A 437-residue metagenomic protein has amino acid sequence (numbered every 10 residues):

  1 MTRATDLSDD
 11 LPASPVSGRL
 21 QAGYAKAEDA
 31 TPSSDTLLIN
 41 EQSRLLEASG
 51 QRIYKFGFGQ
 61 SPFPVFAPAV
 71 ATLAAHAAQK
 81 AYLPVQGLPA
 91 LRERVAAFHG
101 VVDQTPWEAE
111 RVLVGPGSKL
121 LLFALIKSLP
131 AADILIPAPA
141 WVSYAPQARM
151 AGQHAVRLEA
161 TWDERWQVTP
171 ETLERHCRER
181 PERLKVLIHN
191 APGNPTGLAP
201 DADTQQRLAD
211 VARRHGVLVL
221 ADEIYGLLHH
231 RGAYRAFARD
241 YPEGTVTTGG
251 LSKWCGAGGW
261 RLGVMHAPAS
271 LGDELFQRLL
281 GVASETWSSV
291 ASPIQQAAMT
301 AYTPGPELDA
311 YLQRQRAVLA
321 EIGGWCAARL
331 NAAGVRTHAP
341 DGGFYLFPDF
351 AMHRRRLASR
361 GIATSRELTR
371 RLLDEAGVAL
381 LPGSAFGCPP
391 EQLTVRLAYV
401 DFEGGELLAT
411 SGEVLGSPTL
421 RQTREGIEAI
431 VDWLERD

Functional and structural regions predicted by a protein language model:
T2-A4, R178, A358-I362, R371-L380 (+1 more regions): PLP-dependent enzyme catalytic core of the Aspartate aminotransferase-like
P12-S17, E243-A317, A328-L330, I427-E428: Conserved core segment of the aminotransferase class I/II
V16-P116, P304-G305, G323, G404-E406 (+2 more regions): N-terminal small-domain helix-loop-helix segment of the aminotransferase-like
S49, A151, R214-H215, A333 (+1 more regions): Helix C-cap/helix->beta junction micro-motif
K127-H189: PLP-dependent aminotransferase-like
I136, R157, V219-A221, L380-P382: Hydrophobic residues in well-ordered beta-strands that form the structural core
W162-R231: Active-site phosphate-binding strand-loop segment of PLP-dependent enzymes
R316-A327, T337-R356: Conserved glycine-rich beta-strand-loop-beta hairpin in the small C-terminal domain of fold type I
